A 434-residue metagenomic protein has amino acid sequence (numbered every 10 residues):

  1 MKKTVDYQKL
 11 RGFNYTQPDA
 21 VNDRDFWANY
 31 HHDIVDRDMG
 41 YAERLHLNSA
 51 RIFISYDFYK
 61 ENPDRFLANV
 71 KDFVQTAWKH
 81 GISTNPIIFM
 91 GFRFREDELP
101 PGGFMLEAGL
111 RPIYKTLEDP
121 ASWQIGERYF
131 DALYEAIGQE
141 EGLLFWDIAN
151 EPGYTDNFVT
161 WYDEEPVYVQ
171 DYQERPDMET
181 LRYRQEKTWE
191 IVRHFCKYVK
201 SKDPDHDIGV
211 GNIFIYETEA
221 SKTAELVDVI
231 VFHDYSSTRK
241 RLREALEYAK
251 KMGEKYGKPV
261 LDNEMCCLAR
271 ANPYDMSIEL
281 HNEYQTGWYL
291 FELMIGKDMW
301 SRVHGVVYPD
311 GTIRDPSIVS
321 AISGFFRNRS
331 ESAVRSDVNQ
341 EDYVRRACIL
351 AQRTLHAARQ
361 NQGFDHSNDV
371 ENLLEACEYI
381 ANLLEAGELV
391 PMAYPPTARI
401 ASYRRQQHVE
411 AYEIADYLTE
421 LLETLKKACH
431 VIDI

Functional and structural regions predicted by a protein language model:
K2-V227, M265, A269, E283-W288 (+1 more regions): Active-site mouth of glycoside hydrolases
R11, P259-R335: Substrate-binding cleft of secreted/luminal carbohydrate-active enzymes
R65-D72, E244-Y248, D275-S277: Charged helix-capping and loop-helix junction motifs
S221-A224, A249-G253, S277-H281: Mature extracellular/periplasmic domains of secretome proteins
I230: Acidic/histidine-rich catalytic cores of soluble enzymes
D234-R239, L293-M294: Short, acidic/turn-prone active-site loops that include or flank metal/cofactor- and phosphate-binding residues
R239-A245, R270-N272: Active-site-adjacent loop/helix micro-motif of nuclease/hydrolase catalytic cores
N339-I434: Long, low-complexity or tandemly repetitive, helically biased scaffold regions used for multimeric assembly/adhesion
